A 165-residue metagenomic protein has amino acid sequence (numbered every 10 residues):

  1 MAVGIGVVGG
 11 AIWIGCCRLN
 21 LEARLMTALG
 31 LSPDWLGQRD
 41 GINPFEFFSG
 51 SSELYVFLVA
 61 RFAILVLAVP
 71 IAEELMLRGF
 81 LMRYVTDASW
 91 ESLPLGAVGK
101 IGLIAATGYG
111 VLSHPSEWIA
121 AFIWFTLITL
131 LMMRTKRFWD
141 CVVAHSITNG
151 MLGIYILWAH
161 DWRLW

Functional and structural regions predicted by a protein language model:
M1-L19, A23, T27-Q38, F45 (+3 more regions): Interfacial transmembrane-helix boundary/kink motif in multi-pass membrane proteins
I12, F47-W165: Transmembrane helix-loop-helix hairpins at the membrane interface of multi-pass integral membrane proteins
